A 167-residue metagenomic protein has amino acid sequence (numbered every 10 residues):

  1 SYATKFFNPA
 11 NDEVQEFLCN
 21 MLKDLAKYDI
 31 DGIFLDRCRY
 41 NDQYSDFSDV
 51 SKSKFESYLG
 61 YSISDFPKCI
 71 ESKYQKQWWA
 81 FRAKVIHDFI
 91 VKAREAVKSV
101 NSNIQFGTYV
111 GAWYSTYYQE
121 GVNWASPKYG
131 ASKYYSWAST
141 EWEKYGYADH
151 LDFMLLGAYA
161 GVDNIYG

Functional and structural regions predicted by a protein language model:
S1-Y166: Polysaccharide-binding and catalytic clefts of secreted carbohydrate-active enzymes
